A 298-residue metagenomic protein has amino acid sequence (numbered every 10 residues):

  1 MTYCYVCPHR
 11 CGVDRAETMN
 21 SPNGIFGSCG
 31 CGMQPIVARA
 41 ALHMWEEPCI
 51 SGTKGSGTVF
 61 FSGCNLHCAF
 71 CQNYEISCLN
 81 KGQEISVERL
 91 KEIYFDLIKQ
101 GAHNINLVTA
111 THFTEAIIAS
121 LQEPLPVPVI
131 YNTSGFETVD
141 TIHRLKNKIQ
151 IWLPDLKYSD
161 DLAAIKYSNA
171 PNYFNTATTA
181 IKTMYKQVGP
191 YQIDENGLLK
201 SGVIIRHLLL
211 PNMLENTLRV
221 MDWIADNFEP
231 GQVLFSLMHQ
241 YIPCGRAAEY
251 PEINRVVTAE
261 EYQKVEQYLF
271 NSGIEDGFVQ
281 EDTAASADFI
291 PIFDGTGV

Functional and structural regions predicted by a protein language model:
M1-N23, P190-V298: Auxiliary Fe-S-binding modules of radical SAM enzymes
M1-N65, A69, N73-C78, I292-T296: N-terminal [4Fe-4S]-dependent radical SAM core
S62, H67-Q100, N106: Glycine-rich active-site/cofactor-binding loop and its immediate structural neighborhood
K81, L162, A287: Glycine/Thr-rich phosphate-binding loops of Rossmann-like dinucleotide-binding domains
Q83, V87, A170, F174 (+1 more regions): Flexible, glycine- and charge-enriched loops at secondary-structure boundaries
S86, H112-F113, A284-A285: Positions that flank functional sites
E92-P251: Conserved AdoMet/S-adenosylmethionine-binding subsite of the radical SAM
